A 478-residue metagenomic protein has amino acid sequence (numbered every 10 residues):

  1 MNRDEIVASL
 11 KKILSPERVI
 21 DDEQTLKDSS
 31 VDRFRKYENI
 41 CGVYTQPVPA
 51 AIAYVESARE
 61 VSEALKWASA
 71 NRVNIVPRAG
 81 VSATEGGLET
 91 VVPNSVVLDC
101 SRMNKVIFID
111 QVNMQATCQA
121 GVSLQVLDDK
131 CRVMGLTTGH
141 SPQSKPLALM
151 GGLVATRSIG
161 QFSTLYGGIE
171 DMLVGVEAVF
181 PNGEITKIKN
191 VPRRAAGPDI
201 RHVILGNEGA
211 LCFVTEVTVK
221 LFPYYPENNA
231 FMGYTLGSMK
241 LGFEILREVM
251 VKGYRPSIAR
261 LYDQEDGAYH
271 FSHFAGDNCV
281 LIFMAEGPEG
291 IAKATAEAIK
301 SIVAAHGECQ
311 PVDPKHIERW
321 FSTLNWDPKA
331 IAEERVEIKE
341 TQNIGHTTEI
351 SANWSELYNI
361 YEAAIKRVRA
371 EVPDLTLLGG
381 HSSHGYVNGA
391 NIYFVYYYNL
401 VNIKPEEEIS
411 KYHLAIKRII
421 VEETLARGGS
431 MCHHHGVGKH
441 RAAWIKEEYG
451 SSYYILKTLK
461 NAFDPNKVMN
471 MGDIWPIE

Functional and structural regions predicted by a protein language model:
M1-K66, T84-M114, Q264-H273, H316-G345 (+3 more regions): N-terminal flexible segment immediately upstream of the FAD-binding catalytic core in FAD-dependent oxidoreductases
L10, A68, G183, F283 (+1 more regions): Residue-level signal for inorganic ion chemistry
I20-K36, L241-I419, R427: C-terminal substrate-recognition/cap domain of FAD-linked oxidoreductases
N104-R260: FAD-binding subdomain of flavoenzyme oxidoreductases
V437-E478: Activity-critical C-terminal alpha-helical subdomain
